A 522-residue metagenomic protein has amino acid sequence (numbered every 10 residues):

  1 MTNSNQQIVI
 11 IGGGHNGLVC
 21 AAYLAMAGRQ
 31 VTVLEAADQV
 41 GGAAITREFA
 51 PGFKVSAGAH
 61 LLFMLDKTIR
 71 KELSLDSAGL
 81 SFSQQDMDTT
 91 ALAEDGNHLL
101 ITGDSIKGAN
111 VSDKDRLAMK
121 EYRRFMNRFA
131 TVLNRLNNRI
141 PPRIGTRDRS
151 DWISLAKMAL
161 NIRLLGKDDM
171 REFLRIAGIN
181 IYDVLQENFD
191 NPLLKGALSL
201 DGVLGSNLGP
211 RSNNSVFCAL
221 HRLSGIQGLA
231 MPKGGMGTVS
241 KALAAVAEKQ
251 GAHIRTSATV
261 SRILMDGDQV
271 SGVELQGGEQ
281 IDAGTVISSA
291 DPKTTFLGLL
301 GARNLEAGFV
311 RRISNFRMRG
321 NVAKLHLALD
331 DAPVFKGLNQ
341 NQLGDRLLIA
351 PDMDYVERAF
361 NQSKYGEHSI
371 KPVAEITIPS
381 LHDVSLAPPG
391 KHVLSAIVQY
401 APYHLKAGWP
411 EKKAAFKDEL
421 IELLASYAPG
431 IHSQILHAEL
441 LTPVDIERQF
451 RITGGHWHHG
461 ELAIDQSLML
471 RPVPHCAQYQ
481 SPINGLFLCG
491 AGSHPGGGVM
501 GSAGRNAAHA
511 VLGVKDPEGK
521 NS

Functional and structural regions predicted by a protein language model:
M1-I8, M26-A27, S467-P474, Q480 (+1 more regions): Extreme N-terminal leader/targeting segments of oxidoreductases
N3-I144, H459: N-terminal glycine-rich phosphate/pyrophosphate-binding loop and immediately adjacent elements
N127-Q250, I452-S467: Active-site/ligand-binding neighborhood in enzyme catalytic cores
N191-S206, A350, S369-T377, G430-H494: A glycine-rich dinucleotide-binding beta-alpha-beta segment and adjacent secondary-structure elements that constitute
P232, T259-A387: Mid-domain catalytic core of redox enzymes that form a hydrophobic substrate pocket/lid adjacent to a catalytic redox
V246-V260: A conserved beta-strand/loop element that lines the FAD pocket in flavoprotein oxidoreductases
E306, A332-P333, Y365-S369, P410-R448: Flavin-binding catalytic cores
A491-L512: A conserved FAD-binding loop/helix module that cradles the flavin
